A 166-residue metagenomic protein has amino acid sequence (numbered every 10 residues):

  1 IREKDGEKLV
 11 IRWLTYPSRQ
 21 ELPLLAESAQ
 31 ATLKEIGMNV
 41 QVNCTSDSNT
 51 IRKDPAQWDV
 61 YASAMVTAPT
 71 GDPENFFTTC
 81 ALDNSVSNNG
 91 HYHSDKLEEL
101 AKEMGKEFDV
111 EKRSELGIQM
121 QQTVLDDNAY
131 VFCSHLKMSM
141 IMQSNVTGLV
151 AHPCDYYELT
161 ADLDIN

Functional and structural regions predicted by a protein language model:
I1-A31, Q119, I165: Append "and occasionally in soluble cytosolic enzymes with long acidic Gly/Pro-rich linkers
I1-E7, K53-Q57, T78-K106, H135-N166: Short, solvent-exposed loop/beta-turn-alpha elements that line the ligand-binding surface or hinge of extracytoplasmic
W13, K34-A81, G117: Periplasmic binding protein-like
P17-E21, D47-N49, V66-T70, T123 (+1 more regions): Solvent-exposed loop/turn segments at secondary-structure junctions within structured extracellular/periplasmic domains
L24-E27, A31-E35, D95-K102, K106 (+1 more regions): Solvent-exposed, polar/charged alpha-helical surfaces in well-ordered, non-transmembrane soluble domains, broadly
L25-A26, D72-N75, S144-N145: Short, solvent-exposed loop/turn and secondary-structure capping segments
Q121-F132: Periplasmic-binding protein-like
